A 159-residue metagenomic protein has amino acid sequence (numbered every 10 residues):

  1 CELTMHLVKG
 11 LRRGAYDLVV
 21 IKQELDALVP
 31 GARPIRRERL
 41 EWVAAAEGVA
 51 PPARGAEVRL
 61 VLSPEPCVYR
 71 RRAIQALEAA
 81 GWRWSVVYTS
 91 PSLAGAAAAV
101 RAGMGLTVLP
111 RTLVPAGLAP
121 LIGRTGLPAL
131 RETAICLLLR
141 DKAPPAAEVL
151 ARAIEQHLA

Functional and structural regions predicted by a protein language model:
C1-A27: Central regulatory/effector-binding core of bacterial HTH transcription factors
C1-E2, R83-S92: Short beta-strand-to-loop elements that line the ligand-binding cleft of bilobed periplasmic-binding protein-like
R13-I21, L40, V100-L106: Alpha-to-beta junction loops
A27, E47-R54, P128-A129, K142-E148: Short helix-loop capping/hinge motifs at secondary-structure junctions, enriched in acidic/polar residues
L28-E65: Flexible hinge/capping segments at coil-to-helix
L28-R33, E38, R101-K142: Beta-alpha-beta core module
V58-A80, A147: Secondary-structure junction motif
L138-A159: Extended ligand-binding regions for polar small-molecule ligands
